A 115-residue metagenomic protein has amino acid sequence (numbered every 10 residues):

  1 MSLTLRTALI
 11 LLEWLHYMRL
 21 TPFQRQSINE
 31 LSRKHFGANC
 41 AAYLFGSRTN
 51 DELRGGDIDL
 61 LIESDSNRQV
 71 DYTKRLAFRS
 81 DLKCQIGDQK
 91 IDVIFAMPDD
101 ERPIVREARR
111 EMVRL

Functional and structural regions predicted by a protein language model:
S2-Y43, T49-G55, S64-L115: Catalytic core of pol beta-like nucleotidyltransferases
